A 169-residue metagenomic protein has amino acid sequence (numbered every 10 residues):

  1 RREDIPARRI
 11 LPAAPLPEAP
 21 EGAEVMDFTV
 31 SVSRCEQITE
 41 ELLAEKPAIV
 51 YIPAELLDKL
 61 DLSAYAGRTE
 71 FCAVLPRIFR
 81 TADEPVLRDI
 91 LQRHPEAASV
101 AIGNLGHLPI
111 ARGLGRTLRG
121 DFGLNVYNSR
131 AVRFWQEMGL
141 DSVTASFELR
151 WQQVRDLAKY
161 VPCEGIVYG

Functional and structural regions predicted by a protein language model:
R1-G169: Non-catalytic helical/linker scaffolds that mediate oligomerization, partner binding, and domain coupling around large
